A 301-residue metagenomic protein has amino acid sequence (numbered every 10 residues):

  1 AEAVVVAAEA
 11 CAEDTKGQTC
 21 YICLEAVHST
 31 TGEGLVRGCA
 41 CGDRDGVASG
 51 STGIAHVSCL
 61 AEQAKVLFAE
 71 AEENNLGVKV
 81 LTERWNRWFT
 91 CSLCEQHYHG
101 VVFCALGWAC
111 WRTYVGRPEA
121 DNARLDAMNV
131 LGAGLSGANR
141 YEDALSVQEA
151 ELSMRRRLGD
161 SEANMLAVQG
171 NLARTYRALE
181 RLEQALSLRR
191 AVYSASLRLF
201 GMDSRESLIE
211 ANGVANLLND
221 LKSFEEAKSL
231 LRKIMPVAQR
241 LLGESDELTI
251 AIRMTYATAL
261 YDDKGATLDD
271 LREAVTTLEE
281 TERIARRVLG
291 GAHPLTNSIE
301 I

Functional and structural regions predicted by a protein language model:
A1-D14, L24-T30, V47-T52, V57-I301: Intrinsic-disorder-linked linear interaction elements in eukaryotic regulatory proteins
G17, V36, W88: Residues immediately within or flanking Cys/His clusters that coordinate Zn2+ in small zinc-binding modules
Y21, R37-A40, S92: Cys/His/Pro-rich metal-binding microdomains
S29-D43: A eukaryotic nuclear recognition-module signature that targets compact all-alpha binding cores
